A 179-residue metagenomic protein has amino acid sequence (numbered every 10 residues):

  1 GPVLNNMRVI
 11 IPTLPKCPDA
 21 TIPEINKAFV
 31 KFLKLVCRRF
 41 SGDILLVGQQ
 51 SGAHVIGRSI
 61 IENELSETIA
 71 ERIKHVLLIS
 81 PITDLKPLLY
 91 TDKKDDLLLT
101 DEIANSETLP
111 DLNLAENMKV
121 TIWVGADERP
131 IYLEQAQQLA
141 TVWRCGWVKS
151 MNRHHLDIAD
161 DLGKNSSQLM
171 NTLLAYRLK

Functional and structural regions predicted by a protein language model:
G1-D19: Conserved alpha/beta-hydrolase
M7, G42-D43, M118-K119: Short coil/turn segments at beta-strand junctions that form active-site/ligand-binding loops
I10, L45, H75-L77, T121-W123 (+1 more regions): Hydrophobic/aromatic beta-strand patches that form the interior of the parallel beta-sheet core in alpha/beta enzyme
C17, D84-L85, L156: Active-site loop signature of alpha/beta-hydrolase-fold enzymes
A20-R39: Alpha/beta-hydrolase active-site loop
K34-D95: Primarily recognizes the serine-hydrolase "nucleophile elbow" in alpha/beta-hydrolase and SGNH/GDSL folds
P81-K93, L98-Q138: The feature captures the conserved acid-bearing segment of alpha/beta-hydrolase catalytic domains
Q137, V142-K179: C-terminal catalytic histidine-bearing segment of alpha/beta-hydrolase fold enzymes
